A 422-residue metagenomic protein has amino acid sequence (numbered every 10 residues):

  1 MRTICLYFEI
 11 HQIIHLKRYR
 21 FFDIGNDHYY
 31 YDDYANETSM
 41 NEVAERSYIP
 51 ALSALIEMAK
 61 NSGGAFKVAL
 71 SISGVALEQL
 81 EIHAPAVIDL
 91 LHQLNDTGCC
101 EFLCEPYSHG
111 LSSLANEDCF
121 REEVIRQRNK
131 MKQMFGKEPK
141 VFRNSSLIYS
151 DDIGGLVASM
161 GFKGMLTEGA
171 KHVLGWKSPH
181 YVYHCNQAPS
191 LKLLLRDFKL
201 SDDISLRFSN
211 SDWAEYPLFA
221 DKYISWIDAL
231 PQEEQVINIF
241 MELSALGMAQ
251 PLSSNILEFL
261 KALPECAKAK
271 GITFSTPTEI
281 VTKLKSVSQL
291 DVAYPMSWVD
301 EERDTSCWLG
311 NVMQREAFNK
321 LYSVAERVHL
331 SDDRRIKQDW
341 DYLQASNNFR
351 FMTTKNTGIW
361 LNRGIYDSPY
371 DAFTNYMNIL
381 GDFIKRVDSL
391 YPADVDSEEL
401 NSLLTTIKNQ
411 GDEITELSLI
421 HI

Functional and structural regions predicted by a protein language model:
M1-R46, Y181-V182, N186-L191, N210-W213 (+1 more regions): Active-site and substrate-binding clefts of carbohydrate-active enzymes
T3-F8, I14-N116, K140-R143, K163-E168 (+1 more regions): Short, well-structured secondary-structure segments
L52-I56, I88-H92, R121-M131, G154 (+3 more regions): Generic structural signal for well-ordered alpha-helices, preferentially at hydrophobic/aromatic core positions
S53-A54, I82-N95, L174-A188, A220-I227: Alpha-helical scaffolding within the catalytic cores of extracellular/periplasmic polymer-degrading hydrolases
G110-Q133, S190, L195-P231, Q250-S253 (+2 more regions): Alpha-helical scaffold elements lining the catalytic groove of polysaccharide deacetylases
S113-A115, V173-Y181, D203-I204, S286: Short, charged, surface-exposed secondary-structure boundary motifs
I125-H180, L246-L263: Catalytic domains of cell-wall/extracellular-matrix polysaccharide-remodeling enzymes, centered on de-N-acetylation
